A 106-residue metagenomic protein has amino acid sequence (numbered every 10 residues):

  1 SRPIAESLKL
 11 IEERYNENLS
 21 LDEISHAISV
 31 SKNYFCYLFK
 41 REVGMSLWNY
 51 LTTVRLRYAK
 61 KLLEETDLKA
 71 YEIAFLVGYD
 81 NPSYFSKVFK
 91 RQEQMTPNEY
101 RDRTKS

Functional and structural regions predicted by a protein language model:
P3: Flexible loop/N-cap segments at domain edges
E6-K9, E13, N18-D22, R41-S83 (+1 more regions): Terminal helix-turn-helix DNA-binding modules in bacterial transcription factors
A27, S31-K32, D80-N81: Short coil turns linking two alpha-helices in DNA-binding domains
Y34-F35, F39, Y84-F85, F89: Short hydrophobic/aromatic patch on the recognition helix
K87-S106: …primarily DNA-binding HTH/wHTH and HhH modules…
